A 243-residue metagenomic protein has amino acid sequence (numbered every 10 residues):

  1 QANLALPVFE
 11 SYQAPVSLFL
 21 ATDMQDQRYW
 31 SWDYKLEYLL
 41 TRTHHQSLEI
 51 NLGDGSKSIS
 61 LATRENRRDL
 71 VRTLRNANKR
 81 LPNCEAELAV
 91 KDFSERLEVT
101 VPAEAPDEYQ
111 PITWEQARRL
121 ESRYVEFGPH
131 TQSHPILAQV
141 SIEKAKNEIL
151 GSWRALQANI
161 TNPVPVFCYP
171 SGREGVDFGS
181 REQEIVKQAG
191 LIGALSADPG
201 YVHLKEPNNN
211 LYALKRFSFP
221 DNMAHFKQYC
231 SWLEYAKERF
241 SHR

Functional and structural regions predicted by a protein language model:
Q1-E37: Long, hydrophobic, well-ordered secondary-structure blocks that form the structural core and pocket-lining surfaces
A2, S31-I50, G55-S60, R64 (+2 more regions): C-terminal active-site subregion of NodB/CE4 polysaccharide deacetylases
A5-L6, W114-R118, Q183: Short amphipathic alpha-helical segments and helix-helix/interface helices
P7-F19, R75-V101, R118, V125-S133 (+1 more regions): CE4/NodB-like, metal-dependent polysaccharide N-deacetylase domain that modifies extracellular/periplasmic N-acetylated
A21-D23, Q132, P199: Histidine-centered beta-alpha loop that forms part of the nucleotide-sugar donor binding/catalytic region in diverse
M24-D26, P135, R173: Feature marks short, surface-exposed loop/turn motifs that line or immediately flank catalytic pockets and channel
R28-R123: Extended, charge-rich helix/loop segments that form flexible, surface "patches" used to engage negatively charged
T113, S133, G179: Residue-level signal for threonine
